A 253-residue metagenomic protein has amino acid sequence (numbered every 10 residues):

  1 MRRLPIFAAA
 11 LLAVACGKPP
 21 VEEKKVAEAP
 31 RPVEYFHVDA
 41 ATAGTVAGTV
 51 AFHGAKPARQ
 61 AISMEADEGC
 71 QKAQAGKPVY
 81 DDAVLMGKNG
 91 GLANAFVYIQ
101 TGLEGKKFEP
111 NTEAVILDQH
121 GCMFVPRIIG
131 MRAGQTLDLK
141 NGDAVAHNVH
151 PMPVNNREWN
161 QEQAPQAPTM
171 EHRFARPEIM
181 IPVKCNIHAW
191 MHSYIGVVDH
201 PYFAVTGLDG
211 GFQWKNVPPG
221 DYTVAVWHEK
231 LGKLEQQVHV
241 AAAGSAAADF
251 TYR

Functional and structural regions predicted by a protein language model:
M1-V14: Sec-dependent bacterial lipoprotein signal peptides
C16-R253: Extracytoplasmic copper-binding redox domains, predominantly the cupredoxin/blue-copper superfamily
